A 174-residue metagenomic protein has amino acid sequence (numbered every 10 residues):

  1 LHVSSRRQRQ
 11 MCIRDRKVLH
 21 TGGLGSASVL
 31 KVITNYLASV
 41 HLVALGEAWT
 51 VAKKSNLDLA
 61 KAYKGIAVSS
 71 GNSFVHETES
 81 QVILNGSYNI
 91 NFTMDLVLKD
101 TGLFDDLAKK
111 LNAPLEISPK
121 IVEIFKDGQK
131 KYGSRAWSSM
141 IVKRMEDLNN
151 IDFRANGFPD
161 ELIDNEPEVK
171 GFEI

Functional and structural regions predicted by a protein language model:
L1-I13: Single conserved hydrophobic/aromatic residue that forms the stacking wall/gate of nucleotide- or nucleobase-binding
S4, G22, G65-I66: Short, conserved beta-strand edge motifs with alternating hydrophobic and charged residues
Q10, T21-L24: Fold-independent oxyanion-binding glycine-rich loops and adjacent beta-strand/coil segments at enzyme active sites
I13, A38, I151-F153: Enrichment for repetitive, rod-forming helical segments
R16: Oxidoreductase cofactor-interface core, primarily capturing Rossmann-like NAD(P)-dependent enzymes
L19-G22, I117: General beta-strand structural signal in soluble alpha/beta enzymes
S26-L148: Helical "substrate-binding/catalytic lid" subdomain of Rossmann-like NAD(P)-dependent dehydrogenases/reductases
K130-I174: NAD(P)-dependent dehydrogenase/reductase Rossmann-like domain
